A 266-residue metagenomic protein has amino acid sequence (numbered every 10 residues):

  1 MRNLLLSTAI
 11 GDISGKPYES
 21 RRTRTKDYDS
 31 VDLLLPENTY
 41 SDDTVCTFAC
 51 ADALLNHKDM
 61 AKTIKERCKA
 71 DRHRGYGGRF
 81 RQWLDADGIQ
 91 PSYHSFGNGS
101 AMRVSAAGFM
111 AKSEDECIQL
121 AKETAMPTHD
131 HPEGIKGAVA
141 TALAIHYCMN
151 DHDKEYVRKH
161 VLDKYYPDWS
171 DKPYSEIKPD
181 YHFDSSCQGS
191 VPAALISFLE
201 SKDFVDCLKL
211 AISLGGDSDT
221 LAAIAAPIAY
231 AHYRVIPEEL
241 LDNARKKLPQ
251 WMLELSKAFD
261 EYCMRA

Functional and structural regions predicted by a protein language model:
M1-A266: Structured, active/binding-site neighborhoods that engage oxygen-rich ligands
